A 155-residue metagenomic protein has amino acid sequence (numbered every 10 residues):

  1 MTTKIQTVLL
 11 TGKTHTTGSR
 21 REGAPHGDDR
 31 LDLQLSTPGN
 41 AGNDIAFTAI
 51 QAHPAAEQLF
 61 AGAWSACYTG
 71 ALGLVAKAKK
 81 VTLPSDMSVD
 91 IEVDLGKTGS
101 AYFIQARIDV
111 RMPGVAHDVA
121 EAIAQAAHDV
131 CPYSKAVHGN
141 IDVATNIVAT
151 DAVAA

Functional and structural regions predicted by a protein language model:
M1-A155: Extended beta-strand/beta-hairpin segments
